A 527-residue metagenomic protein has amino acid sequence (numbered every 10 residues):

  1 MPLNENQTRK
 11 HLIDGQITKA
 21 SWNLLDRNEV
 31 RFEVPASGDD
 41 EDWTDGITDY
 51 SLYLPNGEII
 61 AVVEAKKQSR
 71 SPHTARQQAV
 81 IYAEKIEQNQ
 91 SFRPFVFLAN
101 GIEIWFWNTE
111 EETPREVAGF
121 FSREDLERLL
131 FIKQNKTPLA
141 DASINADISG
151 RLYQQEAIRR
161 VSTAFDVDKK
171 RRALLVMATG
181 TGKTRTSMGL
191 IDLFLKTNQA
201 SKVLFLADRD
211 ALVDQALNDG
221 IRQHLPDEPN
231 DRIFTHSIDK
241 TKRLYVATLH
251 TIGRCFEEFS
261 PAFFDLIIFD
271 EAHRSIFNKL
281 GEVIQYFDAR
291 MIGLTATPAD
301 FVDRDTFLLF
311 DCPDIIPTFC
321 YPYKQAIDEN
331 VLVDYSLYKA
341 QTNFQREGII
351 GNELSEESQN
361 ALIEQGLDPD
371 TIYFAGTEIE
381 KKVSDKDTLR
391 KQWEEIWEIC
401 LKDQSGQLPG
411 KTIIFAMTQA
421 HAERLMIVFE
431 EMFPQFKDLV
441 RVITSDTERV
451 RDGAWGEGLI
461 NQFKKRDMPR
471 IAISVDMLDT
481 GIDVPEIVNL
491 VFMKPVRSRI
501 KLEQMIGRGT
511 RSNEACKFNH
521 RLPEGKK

Functional and structural regions predicted by a protein language model:
M1-V62, K66-K202, A211-D227, T241-L244 (+5 more regions): ATP-dependent helicase/translocase motor core
L24-E29, K202-L204, L217, H224-S237 (+1 more regions): Conserved RecA-like helicase motor-core motifs
E87, L266, K437, R441-K527: Conserved RecA-like P-loop NTPase helicase motor core
L175, K202-R209, G410-T418: Conserved RecA-like ASCE P-loop NTPase motor core of nucleic-acid helicases/translocases
D210, D231-I238, T248-R254, M417-Q419 (+2 more regions): Conserved helicase motor
R243, I372-I473: Conserved C-terminal RecA-like helicase domain
F259-G293, P298: SF2 helicase catalytic motif II
R304-P409: Interdomain helical connector at the RecA1-RecA2 junction of SF1/SF2 helicase-like NTPases
